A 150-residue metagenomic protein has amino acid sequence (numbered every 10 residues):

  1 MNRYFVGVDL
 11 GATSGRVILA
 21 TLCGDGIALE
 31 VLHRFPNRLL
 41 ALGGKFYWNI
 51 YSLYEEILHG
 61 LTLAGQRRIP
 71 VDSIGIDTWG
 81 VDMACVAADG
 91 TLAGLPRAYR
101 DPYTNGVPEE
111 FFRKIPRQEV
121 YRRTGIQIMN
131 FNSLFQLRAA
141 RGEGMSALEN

Functional and structural regions predicted by a protein language model:
M1-G94, R122: N-terminal glycine/serine-rich phosphate-binding loop of ATP-dependent small-molecule kinases, especially carbohydrate
T62-N150: Glycine-rich phosphate-binding/catalytic subdomain of phosphoryl-transfer and nucleotide/sugar-phosphate-processing
